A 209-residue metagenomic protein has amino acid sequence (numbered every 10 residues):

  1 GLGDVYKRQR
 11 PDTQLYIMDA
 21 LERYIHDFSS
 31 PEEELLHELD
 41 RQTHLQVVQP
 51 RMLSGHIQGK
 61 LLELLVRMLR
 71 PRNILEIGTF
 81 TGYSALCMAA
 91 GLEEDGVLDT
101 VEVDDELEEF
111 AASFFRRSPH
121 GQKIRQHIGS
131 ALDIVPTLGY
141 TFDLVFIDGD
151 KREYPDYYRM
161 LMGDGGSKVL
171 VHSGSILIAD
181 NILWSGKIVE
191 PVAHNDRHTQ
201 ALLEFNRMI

Functional and structural regions predicted by a protein language model:
G1-Y6: Short, small-residue-biased leader/transition segments that mark boundaries at the very start of proteins
R8-L75: Class I SAM-dependent transferase core
H56-M208: S-adenosylmethionine/decaboxylated-SAM
